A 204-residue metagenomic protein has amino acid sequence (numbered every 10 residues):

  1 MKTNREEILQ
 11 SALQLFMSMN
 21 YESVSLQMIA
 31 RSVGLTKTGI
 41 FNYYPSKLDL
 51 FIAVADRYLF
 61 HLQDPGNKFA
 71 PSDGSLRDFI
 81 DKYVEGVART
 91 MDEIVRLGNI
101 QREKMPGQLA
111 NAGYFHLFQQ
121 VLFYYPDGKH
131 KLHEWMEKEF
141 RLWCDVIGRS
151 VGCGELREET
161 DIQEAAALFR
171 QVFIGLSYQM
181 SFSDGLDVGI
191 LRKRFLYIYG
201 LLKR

Functional and structural regions predicted by a protein language model:
E7, S11, L15-H61, P71-S72: Helix-turn-helix
S11-M19, P65, L117-F118, L168 (+1 more regions): Solvent-exposed, amphipathic alpha-helical segments
K47, V54, Y58, L62 (+6 more regions): Hydrophobic/aromatic residues within well-ordered alpha-helical segments
A53, N67-A110, A166-F169, R192: Hydrophobic alpha-helical connector segments
E85-L97, R141, D145-C153, Q163 (+1 more regions): C-terminal peripheral helix-coil segments that are non-catalytic and often amphipathic
E85-M91, R102-Q108, Y114-P126, Y197-L202: Helix-loop "lid/cap" segments that line or gate small-molecule binding pockets
P106-Q120, P126-C153, E164: Amphipathic alpha-helical packing segments from all-alpha helical-bundle domains
